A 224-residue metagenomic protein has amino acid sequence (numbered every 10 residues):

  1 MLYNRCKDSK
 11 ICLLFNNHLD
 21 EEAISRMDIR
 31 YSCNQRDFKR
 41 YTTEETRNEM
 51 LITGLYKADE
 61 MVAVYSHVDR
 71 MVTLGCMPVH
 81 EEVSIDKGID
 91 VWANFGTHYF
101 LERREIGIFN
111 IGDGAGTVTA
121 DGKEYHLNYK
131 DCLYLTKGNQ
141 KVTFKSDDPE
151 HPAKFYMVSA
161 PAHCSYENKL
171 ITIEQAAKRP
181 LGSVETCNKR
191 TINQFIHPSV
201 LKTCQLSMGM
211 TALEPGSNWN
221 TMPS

Functional and structural regions predicted by a protein language model:
C6, I11-M71: Non-cleavable N-terminal signal-anchor transmembrane helices
L55-N94, C187-S224: A short glycine-rich, His/Asp/Glu-containing loop-to-beta-strand
L101-G116, M210-P215, S224: Short, conserved beta-strand element in jelly-roll/cupin
F109-G112, G116-H126, T143: Long, mid-chain structured domain cores
A115, C132-L133, K137-K145: Histidine-centered metal-chelating micro-motifs
D121-K137: Short acidic-glycine-tyrosine-enriched beta hairpin
F144-T203, M208-M210: Surface-exposed beta-loop interaction hotspot
